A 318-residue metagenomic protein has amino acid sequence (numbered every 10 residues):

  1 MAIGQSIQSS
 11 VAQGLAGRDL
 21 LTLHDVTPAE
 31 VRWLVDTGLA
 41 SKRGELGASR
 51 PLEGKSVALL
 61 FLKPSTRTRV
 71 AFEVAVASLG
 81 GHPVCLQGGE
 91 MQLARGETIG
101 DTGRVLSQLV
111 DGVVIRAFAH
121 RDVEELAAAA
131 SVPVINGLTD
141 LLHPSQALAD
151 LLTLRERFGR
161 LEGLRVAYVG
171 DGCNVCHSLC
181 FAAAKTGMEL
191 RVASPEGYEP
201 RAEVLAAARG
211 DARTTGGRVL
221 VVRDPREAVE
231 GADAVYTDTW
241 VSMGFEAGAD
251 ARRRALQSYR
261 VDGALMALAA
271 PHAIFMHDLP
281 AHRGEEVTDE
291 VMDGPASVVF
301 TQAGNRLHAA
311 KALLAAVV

Functional and structural regions predicted by a protein language model:
A2-V70, V74: Positively charged, low-complexity intrinsically disordered leader regions
E45, R50-R155, R283: Phosphate/diphosphate ligand-binding glycine-rich loop within oxidoreductases
L52-V57, E162-L164, H272: Phosphate-coordination loops involved in phosphoryl transfer and adenosine-cofactor binding
L62-V74, E156-T237: Glycine-rich phosphate/diphosphate-binding loop of Rossmann-like nucleotide-binding domains
L79, L109, A129-S131, T186 (+2 more regions): Short, structured coil segments at secondary-structure junctions
R209-D289: Rossmann-like adenosine-cofactor binding region
H272-A273, D278-V318: Adenosine-phosphate binding glycine-rich loop
